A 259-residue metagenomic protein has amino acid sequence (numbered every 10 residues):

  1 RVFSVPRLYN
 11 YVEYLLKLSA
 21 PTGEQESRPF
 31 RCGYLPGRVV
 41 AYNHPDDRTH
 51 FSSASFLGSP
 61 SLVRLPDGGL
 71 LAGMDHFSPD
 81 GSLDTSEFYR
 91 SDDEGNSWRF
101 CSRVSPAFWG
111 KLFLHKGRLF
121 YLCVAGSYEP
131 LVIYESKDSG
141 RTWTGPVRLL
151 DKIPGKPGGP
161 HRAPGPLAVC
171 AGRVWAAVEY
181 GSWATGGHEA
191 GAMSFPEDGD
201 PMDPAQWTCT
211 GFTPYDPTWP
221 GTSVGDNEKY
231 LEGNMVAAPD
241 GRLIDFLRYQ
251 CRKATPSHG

Functional and structural regions predicted by a protein language model:
P6-L8, V12, K17-F108, F113-A163 (+2 more regions): Beta-rich carbohydrate-recognition and catalytic domains
